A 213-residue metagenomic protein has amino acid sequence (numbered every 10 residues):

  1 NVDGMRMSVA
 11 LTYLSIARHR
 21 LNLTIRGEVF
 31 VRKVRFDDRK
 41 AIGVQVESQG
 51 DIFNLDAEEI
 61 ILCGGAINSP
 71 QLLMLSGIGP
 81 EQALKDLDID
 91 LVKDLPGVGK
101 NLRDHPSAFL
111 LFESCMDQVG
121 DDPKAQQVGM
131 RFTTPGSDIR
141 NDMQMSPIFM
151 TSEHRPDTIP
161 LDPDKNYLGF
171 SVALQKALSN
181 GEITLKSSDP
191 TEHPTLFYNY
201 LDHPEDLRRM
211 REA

Functional and structural regions predicted by a protein language model:
N1-M7, L11-I16, N22, V31 (+6 more regions): FAD-dinucleotide binding site
N1-Q49, F109-E113, G120-D121: Conserved redox-cofactor binding core of oxidoreductases
N1-S8, A83-P96, T191, T195-E205 (+1 more regions): Rossmann-like flavin
T12, I67-Q71, G79, A125 (+1 more regions): Generic recognition of stable, solvent-exposed alpha-helical segments in well-folded globular domains
K33-V34, V44-D122, S188: Glycine-rich loop(s) and the adjacent beta-strand/alpha-helix scaffold that form part
K40, Q49-F53, S179, E192: Short acidic/polar mixed-charge low-complexity motifs
A108-E212: FAD cofactor-binding and catalytic pocket of flavoenzymes
